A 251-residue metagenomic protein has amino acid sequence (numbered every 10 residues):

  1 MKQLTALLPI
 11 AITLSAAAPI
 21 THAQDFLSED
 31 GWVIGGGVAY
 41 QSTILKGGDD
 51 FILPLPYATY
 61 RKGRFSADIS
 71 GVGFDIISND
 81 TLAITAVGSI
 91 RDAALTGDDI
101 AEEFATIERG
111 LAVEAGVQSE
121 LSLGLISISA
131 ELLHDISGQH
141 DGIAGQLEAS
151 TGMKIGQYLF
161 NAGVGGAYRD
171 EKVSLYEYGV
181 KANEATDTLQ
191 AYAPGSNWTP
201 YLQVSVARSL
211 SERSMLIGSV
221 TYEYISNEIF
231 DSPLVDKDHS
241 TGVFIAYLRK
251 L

Functional and structural regions predicted by a protein language model:
M1-G31, R213, S232: Cleavable N-terminal export/targeting peptides
A23-A67, V72-F74, K172: Short glycine/proline- and aromatic-enriched beta-strand/turn motifs that initiate or cap beta-hairpins
D30, D50-P56, D80, R109-A115 (+3 more regions): Residues that define the transmembrane beta-barrel architecture of outer-membrane proteins
G36-Y40, P56-K62, G71-I76, V117-L123 (+6 more regions): Residues on the lipid-exposed face of transmembrane beta-strands in outer-membrane beta-barrel proteins
V38-I44, K62-R64, G88-A94, L123-L125 (+5 more regions): Transmembrane beta-strands of outer-membrane beta-barrel pores
V38-Q41, D99-E102, E131-L132, E184-Q190 (+1 more regions): Extracytoplasmic loops and strand-loop junctions of Gram-negative outer membrane beta-barrel proteins
R64-A67, L82, L125-I128, Q157-F160 (+1 more regions): Repeated loop/turn-to-beta-strand initiation elements of outer-membrane beta-barrel proteins
D75, I136-I229, L234-D236, R249-L251: Outer-membrane beta-barrel transmembrane domain signature
